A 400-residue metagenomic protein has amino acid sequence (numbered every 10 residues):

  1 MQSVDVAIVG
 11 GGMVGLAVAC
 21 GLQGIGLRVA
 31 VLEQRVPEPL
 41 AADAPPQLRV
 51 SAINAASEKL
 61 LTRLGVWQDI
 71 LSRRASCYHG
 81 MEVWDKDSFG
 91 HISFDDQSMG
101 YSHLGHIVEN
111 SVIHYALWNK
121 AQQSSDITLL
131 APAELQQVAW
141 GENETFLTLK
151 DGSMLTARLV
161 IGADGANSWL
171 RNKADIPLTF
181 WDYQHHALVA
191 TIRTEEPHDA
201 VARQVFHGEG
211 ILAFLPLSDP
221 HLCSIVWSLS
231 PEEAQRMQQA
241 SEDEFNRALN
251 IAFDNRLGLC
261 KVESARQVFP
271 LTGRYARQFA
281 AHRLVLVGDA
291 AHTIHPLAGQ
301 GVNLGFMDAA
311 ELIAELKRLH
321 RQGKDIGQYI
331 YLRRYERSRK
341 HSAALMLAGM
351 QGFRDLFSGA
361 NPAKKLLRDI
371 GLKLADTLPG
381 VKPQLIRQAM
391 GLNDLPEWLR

Functional and structural regions predicted by a protein language model:
D5-V31: N-terminal Rossmann-like FAD-binding beta1-loop-alpha1 element of flavoenzymes
Q23-P46: Glycine-rich FAD pyrophosphate-binding loop
P46-L71: N-terminal glycine-rich dinucleotide-binding loop that anchors FAD/FMN and/or NAD(P) in oxidoreductases
L61, E144, L159-R266: Conserved FAD-binding catalytic core of PHBH/FMO-like flavoproteins
T62, R73-K173, W181-H186: Conserved N-terminal helical subregion
Q235-H320, I326-Y329: FAD/FMN-dependent oxidoreductases across multiple families
A314-R400: C-terminal helical "tail/cap" subdomain of flavin- and related membrane-associated enzymes
